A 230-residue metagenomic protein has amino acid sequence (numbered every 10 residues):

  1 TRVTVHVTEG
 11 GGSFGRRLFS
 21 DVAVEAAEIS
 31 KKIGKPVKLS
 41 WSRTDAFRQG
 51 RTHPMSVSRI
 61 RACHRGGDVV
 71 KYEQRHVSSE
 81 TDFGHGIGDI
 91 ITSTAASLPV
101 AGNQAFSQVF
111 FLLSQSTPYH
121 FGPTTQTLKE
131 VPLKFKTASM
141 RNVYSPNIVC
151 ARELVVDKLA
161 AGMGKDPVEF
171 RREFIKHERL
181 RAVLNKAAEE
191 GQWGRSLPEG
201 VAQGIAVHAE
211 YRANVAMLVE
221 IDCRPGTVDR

Functional and structural regions predicted by a protein language model:
T1-K35, I91-S116, S139-E178, A182 (+2 more regions): Alpha-helical support elements that line or immediately flank enzyme active sites and cofactor-binding pockets
V7, K71, T125, F174-I175 (+1 more regions): Generic short alpha-helical hydrophobic face used as a protein-protein interaction/packing hotspot
F14, W41, Q49, Y72 (+3 more regions): Tryptophan-centered motif/residue detector
G15, Q49, D82-G84, V131 (+2 more regions): Short acidic, gly/pro-rich beta-turn/loop elements at beta-sheet edges and active-site/ligand-binding grooves
K31-F83, L197-G204, A209-A213, V219-P225: Phosphate/diphosphate-binding loops
M55-L154: Glycine-rich loop/linker segments at domain edges
F121, A188-E189: Charge-enriched amphipathic alpha-helical scaffolds
E190-P198: Structural signature of cysteine-dependent C-C bond-forming condensing enzymes
